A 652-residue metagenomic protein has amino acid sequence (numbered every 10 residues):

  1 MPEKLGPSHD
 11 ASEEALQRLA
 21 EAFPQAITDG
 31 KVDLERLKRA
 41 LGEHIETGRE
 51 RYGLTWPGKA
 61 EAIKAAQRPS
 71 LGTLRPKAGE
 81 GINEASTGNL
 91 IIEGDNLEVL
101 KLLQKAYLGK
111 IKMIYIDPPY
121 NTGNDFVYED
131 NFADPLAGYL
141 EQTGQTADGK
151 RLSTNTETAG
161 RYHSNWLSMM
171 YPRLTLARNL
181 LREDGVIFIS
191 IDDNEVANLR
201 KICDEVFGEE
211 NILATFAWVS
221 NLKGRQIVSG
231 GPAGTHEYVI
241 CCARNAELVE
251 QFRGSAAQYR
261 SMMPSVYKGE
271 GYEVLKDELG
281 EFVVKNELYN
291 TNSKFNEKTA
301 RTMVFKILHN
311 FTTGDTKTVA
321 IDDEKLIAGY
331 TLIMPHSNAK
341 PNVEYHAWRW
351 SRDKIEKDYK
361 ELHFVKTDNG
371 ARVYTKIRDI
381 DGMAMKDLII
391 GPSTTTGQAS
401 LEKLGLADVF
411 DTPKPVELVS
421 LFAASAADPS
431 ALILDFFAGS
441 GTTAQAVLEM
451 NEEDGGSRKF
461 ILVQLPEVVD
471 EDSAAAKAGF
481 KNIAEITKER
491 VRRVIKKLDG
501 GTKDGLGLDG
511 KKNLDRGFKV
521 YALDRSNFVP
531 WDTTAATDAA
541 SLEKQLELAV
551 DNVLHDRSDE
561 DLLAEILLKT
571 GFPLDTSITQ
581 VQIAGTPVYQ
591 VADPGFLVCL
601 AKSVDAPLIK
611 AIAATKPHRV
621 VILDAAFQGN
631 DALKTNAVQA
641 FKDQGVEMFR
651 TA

Functional and structural regions predicted by a protein language model:
M1-Y115, Y120-P172, R349-W350, A625-F627 (+1 more regions): DnaQ-like (DEDDh/DEDDy) 3′-5′ exonuclease domain used for proofreading and 3′-end trimming on nucleic acids
G79-K105, T396-L432: Glycine-rich adenosyl-nucleotide cofactor-binding module
L108-V186, N194, E210, H236 (+6 more regions): SAM-dependent methyltransferase catalytic-core segment centered on the flexible catalytic loop and adjoining short
G109-V127, C203, I433-V447, T487 (+2 more regions): Conserved proline-anchored active-site loop of SAM-dependent methyltransferases that bridges a beta-strand
K150-N165, N211, T215-V228, L421-S430 (+1 more regions): Cysteine-dependent PTP/DSP-like catalytic domain, specifically the C-terminal lobe
M170, R182-D184, D193-P264: Signature of N6-adenine DNA methyltransferases within the class I
N245-K403, L421: Active-site-adjacent helix-turn-beta-strand microarchitecture at beta-sheet edges that either contains or buttresses
L568-V588: Conserved helicase/translocase motor-coupling segment
